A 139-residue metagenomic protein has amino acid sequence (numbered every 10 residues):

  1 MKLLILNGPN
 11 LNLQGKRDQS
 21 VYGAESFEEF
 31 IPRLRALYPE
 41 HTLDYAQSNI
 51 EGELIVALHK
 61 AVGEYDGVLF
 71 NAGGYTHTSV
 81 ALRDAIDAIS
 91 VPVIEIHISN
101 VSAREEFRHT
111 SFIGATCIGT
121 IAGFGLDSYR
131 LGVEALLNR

Functional and structural regions predicted by a protein language model:
M1-L4: Extreme N-terminal starter segment of soluble prokaryotic enzymes
P9-L11, G73-T76, S99-V101: Short glycine-rich anion-binding loops that position phosphate/pyrophosphate groups of nucleotides and phosphorylated
L13-E28: Glycine- and acidic-residue-enriched helix-capping/strand-helix junction motifs
D44-G52: Short beta->alpha junction loops
D44-Y45, I94, A103-R139: Short, glycine-/small-residue-rich phosphate/pyrophosphate-handling segment
E53-A57: Short acidic active-site motifs
A61-V68: Short acidic/histidine-rich motifs immediately flanking catalytic phosphotransfer sites in two-component signaling
S79-A88: Short Gly/Thr/Asp-enriched flexible loops that form oxyanion-binding sites at enzyme active sites
